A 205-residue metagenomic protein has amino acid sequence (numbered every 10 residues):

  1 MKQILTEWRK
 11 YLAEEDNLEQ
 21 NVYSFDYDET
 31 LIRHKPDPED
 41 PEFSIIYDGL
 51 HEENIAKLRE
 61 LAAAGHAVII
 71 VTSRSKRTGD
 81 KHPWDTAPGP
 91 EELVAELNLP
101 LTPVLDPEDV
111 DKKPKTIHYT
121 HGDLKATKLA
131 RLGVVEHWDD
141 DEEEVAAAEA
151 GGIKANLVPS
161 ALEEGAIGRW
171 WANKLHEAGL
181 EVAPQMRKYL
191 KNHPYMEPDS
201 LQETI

Functional and structural regions predicted by a protein language model:
M1-Q20, E60-A64, P107, T127 (+1 more regions): Intrinsically disordered, compositionally biased, charge-dense segments
L18-T120: Alpha-helical substrate-recognition element adjacent to the catalytic core
A67-I69, E136, N156: A structural signal for isolated positions on well-ordered beta-strands in alpha/beta enzyme cores
G89-E92, K128, A146-A147: Phosphate- and divalent-cation-binding pockets in alpha/beta enzyme and binding domains that engage nucleotide-derived
T102-V104, K154-A161: Short hydrophobic/aromatic-enriched beta-strand-loop microsegments
G122-E143: Conserved Lys-Pro-Asp/Glu-containing loop-to-beta segment of HAD-superfamily phosphomonoesterases, centered on
G133, A150-I153: Short, structured coil segments at secondary-structure junctions
D141-A147, L157-W170: Short glycine/proline-centered loop/turn elements that form peptide/ligand docking sites
